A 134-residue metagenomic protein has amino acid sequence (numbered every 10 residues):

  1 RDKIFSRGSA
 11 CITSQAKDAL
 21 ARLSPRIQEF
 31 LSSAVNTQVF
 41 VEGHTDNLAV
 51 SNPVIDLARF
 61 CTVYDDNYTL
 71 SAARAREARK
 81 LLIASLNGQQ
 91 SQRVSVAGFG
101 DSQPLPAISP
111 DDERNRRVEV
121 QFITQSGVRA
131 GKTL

Functional and structural regions predicted by a protein language model:
R1-D2: Short, aliphatic-rich beta-strand segments
S6-A19, S24, Q28-S32, T37 (+1 more regions): Periplasmic OmpA-like peptidoglycan-binding domain that tethers envelope proteins to the cell wall
